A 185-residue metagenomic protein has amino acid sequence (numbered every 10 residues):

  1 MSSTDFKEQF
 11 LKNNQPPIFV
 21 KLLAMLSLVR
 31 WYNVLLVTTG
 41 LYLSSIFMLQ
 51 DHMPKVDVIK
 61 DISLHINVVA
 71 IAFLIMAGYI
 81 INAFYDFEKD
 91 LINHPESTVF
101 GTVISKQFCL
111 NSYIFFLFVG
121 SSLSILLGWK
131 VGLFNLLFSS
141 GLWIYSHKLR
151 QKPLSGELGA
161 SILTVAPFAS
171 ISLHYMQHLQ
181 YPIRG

Functional and structural regions predicted by a protein language model:
M1-G185: Multi-pass alpha-helical membrane architecture of UbiA-family and related isoprenoid/lipid prenyltransferases
